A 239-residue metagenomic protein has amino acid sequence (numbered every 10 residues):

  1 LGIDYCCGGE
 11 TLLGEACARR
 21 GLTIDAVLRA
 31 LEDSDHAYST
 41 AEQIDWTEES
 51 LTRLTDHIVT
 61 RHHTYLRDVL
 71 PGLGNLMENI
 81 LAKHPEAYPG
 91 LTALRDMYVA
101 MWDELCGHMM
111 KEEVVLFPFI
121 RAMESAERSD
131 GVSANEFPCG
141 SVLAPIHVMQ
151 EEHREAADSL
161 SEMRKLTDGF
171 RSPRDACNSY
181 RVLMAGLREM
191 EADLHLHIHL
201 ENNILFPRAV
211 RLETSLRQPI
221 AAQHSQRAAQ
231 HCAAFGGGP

Functional and structural regions predicted by a protein language model:
L1-P239: Small-residue-biased structural context
